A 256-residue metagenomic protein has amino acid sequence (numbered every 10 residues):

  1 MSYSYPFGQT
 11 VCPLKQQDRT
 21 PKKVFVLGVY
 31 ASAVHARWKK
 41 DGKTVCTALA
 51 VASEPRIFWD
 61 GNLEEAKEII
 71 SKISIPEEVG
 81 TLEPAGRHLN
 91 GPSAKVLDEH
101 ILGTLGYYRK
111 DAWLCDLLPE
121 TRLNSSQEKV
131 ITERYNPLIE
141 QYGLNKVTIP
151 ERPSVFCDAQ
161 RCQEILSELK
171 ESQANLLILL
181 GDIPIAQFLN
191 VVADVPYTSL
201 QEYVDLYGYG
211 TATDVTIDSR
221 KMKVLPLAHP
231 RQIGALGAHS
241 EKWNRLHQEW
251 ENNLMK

Functional and structural regions predicted by a protein language model:
S2-L176, D182-T198, M222-W243, E249 (+1 more regions): A polyanion-binding, active-site-adjacent surface
V195-L227: Charged, glycine-enriched surface loops/patches that mediate electrostatic binding to polyanionic ligands
